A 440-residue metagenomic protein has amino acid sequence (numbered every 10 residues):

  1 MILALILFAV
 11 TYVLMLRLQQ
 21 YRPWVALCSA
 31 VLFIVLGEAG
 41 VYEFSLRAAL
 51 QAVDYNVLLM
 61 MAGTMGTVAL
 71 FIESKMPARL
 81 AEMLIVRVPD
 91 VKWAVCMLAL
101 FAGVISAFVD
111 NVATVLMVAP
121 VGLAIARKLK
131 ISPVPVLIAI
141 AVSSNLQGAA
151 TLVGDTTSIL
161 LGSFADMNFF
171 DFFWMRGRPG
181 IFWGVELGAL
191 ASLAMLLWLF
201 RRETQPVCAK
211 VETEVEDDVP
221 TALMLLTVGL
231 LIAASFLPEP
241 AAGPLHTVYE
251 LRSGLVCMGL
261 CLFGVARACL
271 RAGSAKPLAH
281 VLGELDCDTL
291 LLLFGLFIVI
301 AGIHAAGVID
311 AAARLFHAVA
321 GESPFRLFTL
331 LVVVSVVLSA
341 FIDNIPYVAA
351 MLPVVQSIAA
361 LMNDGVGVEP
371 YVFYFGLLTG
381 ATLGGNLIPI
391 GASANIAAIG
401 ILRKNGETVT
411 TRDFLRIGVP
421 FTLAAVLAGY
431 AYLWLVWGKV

Functional and structural regions predicted by a protein language model:
M1-E73, R79, G177-R314, V409 (+1 more regions): Hydrophobic transmembrane alpha-helices of multi-pass small-molecule transporters
R17, F108-V109, L146, F341-I342 (+1 more regions): Transmembrane helix irregularities
P23, N56, K92-W93, V134 (+5 more regions): Residues that define the loop-to-transmembrane-helix transition and helix capping in multi-pass membrane transporters
F44-V134, T289-D364: Membrane-embedded alpha-helical segments and adjacent helix-loop junctions characteristic of multi-pass solute
L80, A113-A124, L137-I138, T151-M167 (+4 more regions): Re-entrant/interfacial helical elements at transmembrane boundaries that shape and gate the permeation pathway
V91-V104, K130-Q147, F172, G177 (+3 more regions): Alpha-helical transmembrane segments of multi-pass membrane proteins
I125-T221, G365, E369, Y374 (+1 more regions): Membrane-core helix-loop-helix motifs of multi-pass transport proteins
